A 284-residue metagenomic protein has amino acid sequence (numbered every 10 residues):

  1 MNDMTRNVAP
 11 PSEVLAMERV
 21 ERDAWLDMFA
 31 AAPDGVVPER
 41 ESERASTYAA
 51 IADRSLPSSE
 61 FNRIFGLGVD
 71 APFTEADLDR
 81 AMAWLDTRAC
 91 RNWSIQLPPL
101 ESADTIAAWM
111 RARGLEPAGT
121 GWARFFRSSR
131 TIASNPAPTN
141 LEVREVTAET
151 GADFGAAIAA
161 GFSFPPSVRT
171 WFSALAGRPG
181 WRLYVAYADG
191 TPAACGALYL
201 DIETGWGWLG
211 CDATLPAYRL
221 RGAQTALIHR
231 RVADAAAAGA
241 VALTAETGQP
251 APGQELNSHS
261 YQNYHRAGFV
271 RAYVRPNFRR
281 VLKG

Functional and structural regions predicted by a protein language model:
M1-D86: N-terminal charged segments
N2-A30, F65, A71, G121-W171 (+1 more regions): Short amphipathic alpha-helix that is part of the acyltransferase structural core
D34-E43, R91, A118-G121, L175-V185 (+2 more regions): A short helix-loop-beta-strand connector motif used in the catalytic cores of GNAT acetyltransferases and, in some
E41-S46, P99-E116, G180-G196, L200: Conserved beta-hairpin
F65-F73, D212-L220, Q249: A short, internal acetyl-CoA/4′-phosphopantetheine-binding micro-motif in the GNAT/acyltransferase core
P72-E142, V146-T147, A245, P250-A251 (+2 more regions): Acyl-donor-binding surface of acyltransferase catalytic domains
E75-M82, G210-T214, L220-A237, Q262: Conserved acetyl-CoA-binding loop-helix of GNAT-fold acetyltransferases
S163-P216: A conserved beta-strand-loop-helix scaffold within acyl/acetyltransferase catalytic domains
